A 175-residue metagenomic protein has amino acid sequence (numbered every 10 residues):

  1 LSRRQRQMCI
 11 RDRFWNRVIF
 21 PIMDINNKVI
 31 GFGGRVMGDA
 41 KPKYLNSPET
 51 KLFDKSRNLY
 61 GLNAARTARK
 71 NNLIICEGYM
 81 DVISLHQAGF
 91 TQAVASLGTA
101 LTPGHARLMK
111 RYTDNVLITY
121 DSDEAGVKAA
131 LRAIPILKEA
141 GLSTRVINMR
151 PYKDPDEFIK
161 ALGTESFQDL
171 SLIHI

Functional and structural regions predicted by a protein language model:
L1, N16, Y60, M80 (+1 more regions): An amphipathic alpha-helix/helix-turn recognition signal
L1-R6, I10, I173-H174: Single conserved hydrophobic/aromatic residue that forms the stacking wall/gate of nucleotide- or nucleobase-binding
Q5, W15-I19, N115: Broad gene-expression machinery/nucleic-acid interaction feature
R11-F32, V36-M37, L45-N72: A contiguous, basic/glycine-rich beta-loop/short-helix subdomain that forms a polymer-engagement track
N26, H174-I175: Conserved adenylation A10 loop of the ANL superfamily
V29-G31, G38-S47, K51, K70-L73 (+1 more regions): TOPRIM fold recognition
N58-G61, G78, L101-T102: Amphipathic coiled-coil/heptad-repeat helices and related helical stalk/stem segments that mediate oligomerization
